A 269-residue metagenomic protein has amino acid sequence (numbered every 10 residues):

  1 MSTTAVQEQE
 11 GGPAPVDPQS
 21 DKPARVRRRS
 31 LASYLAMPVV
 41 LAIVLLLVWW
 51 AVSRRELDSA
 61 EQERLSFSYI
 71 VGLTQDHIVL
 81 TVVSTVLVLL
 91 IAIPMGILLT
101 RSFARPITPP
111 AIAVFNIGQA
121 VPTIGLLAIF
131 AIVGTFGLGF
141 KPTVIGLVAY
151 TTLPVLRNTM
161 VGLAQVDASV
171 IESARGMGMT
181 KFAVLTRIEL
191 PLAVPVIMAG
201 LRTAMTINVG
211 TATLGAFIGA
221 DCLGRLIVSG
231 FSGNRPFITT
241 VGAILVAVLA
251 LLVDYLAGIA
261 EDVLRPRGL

Functional and structural regions predicted by a protein language model:
M1-V86, R265-L269: N-terminal, non-cleaved signal-anchor transmembrane helix
V71-V79, A111, F115-G118, A131 (+4 more regions): Alpha-helical membrane-interface segments at transmembrane helix boundaries
G72-L80, I129-P154, V194, I238 (+1 more regions): Loop-to-helix entry region at the N-terminal start of transmembrane alpha-helices in multi-pass membrane transporters
D76, L80, M95-F130, R157-A164: Cytoplasmic-entry segments and transmembrane alpha-helices of multi-pass inner-membrane transporters
I91, F115-T123, P142-M160, A164 (+2 more regions): Faces of alpha-helical transmembrane segments in polytopic inner-membrane proteins
L163-A193, G219-A220: Short helix-to-coil transition segments within interhelical loops that connect adjacent transmembrane helices
K181-G215, F237, V241, L245-V246: Transmembrane alpha-helices
L223-V263: Hydrophobic alpha-helical transmembrane segments of polytopic membrane proteins
